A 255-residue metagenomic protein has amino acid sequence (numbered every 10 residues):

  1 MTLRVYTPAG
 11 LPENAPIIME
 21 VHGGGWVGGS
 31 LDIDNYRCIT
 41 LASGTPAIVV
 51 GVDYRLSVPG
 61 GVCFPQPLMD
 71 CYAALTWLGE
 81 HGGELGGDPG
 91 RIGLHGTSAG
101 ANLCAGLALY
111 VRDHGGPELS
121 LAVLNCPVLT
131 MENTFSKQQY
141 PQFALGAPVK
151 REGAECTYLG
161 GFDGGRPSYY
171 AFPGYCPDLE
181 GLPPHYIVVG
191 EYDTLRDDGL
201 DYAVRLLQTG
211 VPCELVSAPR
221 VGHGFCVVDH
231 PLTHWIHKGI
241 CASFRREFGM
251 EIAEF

Functional and structural regions predicted by a protein language model:
M1-F255: Alpha/beta-hydrolase superfamily serine-hydrolase fold, recognizing
